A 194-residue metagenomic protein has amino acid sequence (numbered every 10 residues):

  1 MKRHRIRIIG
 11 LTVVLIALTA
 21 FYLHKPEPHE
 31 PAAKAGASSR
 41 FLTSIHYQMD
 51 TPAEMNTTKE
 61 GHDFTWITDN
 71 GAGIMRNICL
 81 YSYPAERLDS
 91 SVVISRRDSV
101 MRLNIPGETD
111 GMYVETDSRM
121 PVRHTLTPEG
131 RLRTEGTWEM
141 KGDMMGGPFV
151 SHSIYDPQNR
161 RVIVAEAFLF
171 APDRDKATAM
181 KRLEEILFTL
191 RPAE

Functional and structural regions predicted by a protein language model:
M1, I16, P26-A32: Solvent-exposed alpha-helical segments and adjacent loops that form catalytic or protein-interaction surfaces
R5-G10, I105-R160, R174-K176, E184 (+2 more regions): Signature of long, low-cysteine stretches enriched in small and polar/charged residues
I8-L23: Hydrophobic membrane-insertion alpha-helices, especially the h-region of bacterial N-terminal signal peptides
E27-A33, M49, A53-M55, R160-E194: Surface-exposed amphipathic alpha-helical segments
P31-D63: N-terminal "mature-domain start" segment
P52-P106: Secretory pathway targeting signatures of secreted, lumenal, and periplasmic proteins
G71-A72, S82-E86, W138-M140, A167-D173: Short, flexible beta-strand-to-coil junctions
M75-I78, G130-R133, R160-A167: Glycine-rich, often proline-containing surface loops adjacent to acidic residues and nearby aromatics that form
